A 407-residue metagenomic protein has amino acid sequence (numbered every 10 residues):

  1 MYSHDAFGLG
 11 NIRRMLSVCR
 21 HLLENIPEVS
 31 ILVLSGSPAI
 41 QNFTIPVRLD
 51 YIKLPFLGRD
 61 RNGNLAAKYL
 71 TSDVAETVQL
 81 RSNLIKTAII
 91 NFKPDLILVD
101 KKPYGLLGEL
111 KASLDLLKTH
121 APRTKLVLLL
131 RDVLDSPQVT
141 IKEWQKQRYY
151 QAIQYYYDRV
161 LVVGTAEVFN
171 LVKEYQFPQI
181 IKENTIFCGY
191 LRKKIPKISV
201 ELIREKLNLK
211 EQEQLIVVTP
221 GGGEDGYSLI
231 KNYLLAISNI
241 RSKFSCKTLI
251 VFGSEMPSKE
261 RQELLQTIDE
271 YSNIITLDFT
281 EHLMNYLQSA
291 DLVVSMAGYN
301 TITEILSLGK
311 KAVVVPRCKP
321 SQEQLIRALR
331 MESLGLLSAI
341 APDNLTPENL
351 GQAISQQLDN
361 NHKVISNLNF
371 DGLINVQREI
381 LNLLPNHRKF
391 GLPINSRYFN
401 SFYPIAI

Functional and structural regions predicted by a protein language model:
S3, H21-E76, L80-S82: Conserved nucleotide-sugar phosphate-binding/catalytic loop shared by glycosyltransferases and other
S3-L16, G226-S228: A short, glycine/small-residue-rich beta-strand->loop->alpha-helix junction that serves as a flexible
A67-L107: Conserved nucleotide-sugar donor-binding subdomain of glycosyltransferases
L130-Y227, G253-S258: A nucleotide-sugar donor-handling region in carbohydrate enzymes
Y190-L292, D343: Donor-nucleotide binding loops and adjacent catalytic segments primarily of GT-B fold Leloir glycosyltransferases
H282-I326: A donor-sugar binding/catalytic signature common to diverse glycosyltransferases and related nucleotide-sugar
K319-A353: Change "using UDP/GDP/dTDP sugars" to "using nucleotide sugars
Q352-I407: C-terminal amphipathic helix plus adjacent low-complexity, charged tail appended to glycosyltransferase catalytic
